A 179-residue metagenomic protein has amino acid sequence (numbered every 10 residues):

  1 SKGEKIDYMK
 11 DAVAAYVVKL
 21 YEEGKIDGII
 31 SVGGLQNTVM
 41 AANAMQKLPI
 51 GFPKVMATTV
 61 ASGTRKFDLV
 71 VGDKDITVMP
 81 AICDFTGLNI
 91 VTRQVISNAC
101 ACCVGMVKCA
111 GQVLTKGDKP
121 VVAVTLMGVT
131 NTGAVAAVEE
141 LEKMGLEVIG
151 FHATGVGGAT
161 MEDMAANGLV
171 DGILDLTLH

Functional and structural regions predicted by a protein language model:
S1, R65-V129: Cap/lid and interdomain-hinge subdomains that line or gate substrate/regulatory clefts in soluble alpha/beta enzymes
S1-E23: Phosphate/nucleotide-donor binding subsite
E4, Y8, A12, Q36-V39 (+5 more regions): Conserved active-site and cofactor/substrate-binding residues in soluble primary-metabolism enzymes
D27-M40, A61-S62, A123-A134, T154-V156 (+1 more regions): Gly/Ser/Thr-rich loops at beta-strand to alpha-helix junctions that form or flank small-molecule/cofactor-binding
G28-S31, M40-V70, V78-P80, I149-A153: Short, acidic/small-residue loops that bind anionic groups at enzyme active sites
G63-G72, A159-A165: Glycine-rich, charge-decorated loop segments at or immediately adjacent to ligand/cofactor-binding or catalytic sites
G117-G155, A159, D163-A166: Glycine-rich phosphate/diphosphate-binding loop of Rossmann-like nucleotide-binding domains
A165-H179: Active-site loop ensemble at the mouth of alpha/beta enzyme cores that anchors a bound cofactor
